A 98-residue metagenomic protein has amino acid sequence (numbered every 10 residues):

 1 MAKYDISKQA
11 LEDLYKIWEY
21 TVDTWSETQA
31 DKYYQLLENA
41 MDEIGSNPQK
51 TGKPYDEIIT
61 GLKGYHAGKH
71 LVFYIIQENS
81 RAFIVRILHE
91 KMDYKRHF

Functional and structural regions predicted by a protein language model:
M1-L36: Arg/Lys-rich, positively charged N-terminal/basic patches that mediate binding to nucleic acids
W18-T21, A30-Y34, I59-L62, A67 (+1 more regions): A generic structural signal for ordered secondary structure
E38-D42: Compact soluble domain cores
G45-P48: Short proline/glycine- and basic residue-enriched helix-capping loop/turn segments at helix->loop/beta transitions
K50-N79: Basic/aromatic recognition patch in beta-strand/loop cores that engages polyanionic ligands
L71-F98: Enriched for short, Lys/Arg-rich terminal
